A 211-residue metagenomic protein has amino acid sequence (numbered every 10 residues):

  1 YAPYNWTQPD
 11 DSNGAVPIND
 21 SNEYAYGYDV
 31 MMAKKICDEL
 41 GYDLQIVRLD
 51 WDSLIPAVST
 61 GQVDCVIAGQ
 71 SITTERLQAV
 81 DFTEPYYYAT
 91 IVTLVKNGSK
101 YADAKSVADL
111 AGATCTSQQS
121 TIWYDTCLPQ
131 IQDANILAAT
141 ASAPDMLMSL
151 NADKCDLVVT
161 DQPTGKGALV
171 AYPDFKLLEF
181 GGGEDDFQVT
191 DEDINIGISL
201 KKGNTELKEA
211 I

Functional and structural regions predicted by a protein language model:
Y1, V47-D52, G61-T74, A89 (+4 more regions): Beta->alpha turn/N-cap motifs
Y1-N5, F82-K105, I198-K201: Hydrophobic/proline-rich hinge and linker segments of small-molecule sensing/allosteric domains, predominantly
Y1-Q70: Extracytoplasmic small-molecule ligand-binding "clamshell" domains of the periplasmic binding protein/Venus flytrap
N5-D20, A33-Y42, T121-S142, L147 (+1 more regions): Ligand-binding cleft/hinge of the Venus flytrap
N13-A15, K96-T114, P129-Q130: Flexible hinge/capping segments at coil-to-helix
Y28-V30, Q45-A57, A102, L137-A152: Short helix-initiation/N-cap motifs at beta->coil->alpha
S53, G69-A79, D125-Q130, N151 (+1 more regions): A ligand-binding cleft/hinge motif common to bilobed small-molecule-binding domains
Y88-V95, A171-A210: Periplasmic-binding protein-like
